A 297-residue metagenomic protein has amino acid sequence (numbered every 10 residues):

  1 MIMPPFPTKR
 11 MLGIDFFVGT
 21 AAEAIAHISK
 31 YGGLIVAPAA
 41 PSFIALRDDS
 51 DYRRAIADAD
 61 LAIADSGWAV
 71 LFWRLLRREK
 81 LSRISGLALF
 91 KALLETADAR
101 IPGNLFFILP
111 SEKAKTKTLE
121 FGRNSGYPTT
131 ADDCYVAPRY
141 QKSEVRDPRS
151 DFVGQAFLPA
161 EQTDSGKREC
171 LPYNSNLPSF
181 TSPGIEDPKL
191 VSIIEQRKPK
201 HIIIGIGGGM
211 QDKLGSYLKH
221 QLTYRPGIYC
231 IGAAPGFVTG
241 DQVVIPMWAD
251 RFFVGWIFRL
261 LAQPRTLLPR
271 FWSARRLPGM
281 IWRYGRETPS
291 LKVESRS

Functional and structural regions predicted by a protein language model:
M1, A99-R100, R123, P128-T129 (+5 more regions): Intrinsic disorder/low-complexity segments
M1-K91: N-terminal nucleotide/polyanion-binding subdomain common to many enzyme families
G32, I101-P102, T223-G227: A short helix->loop->beta-strand "cap" motif at the edges of active sites that frequently abuts
A40-F43, W68, I206-Q211, A234-P235: Short glycine-rich anion-binding loops that position phosphate/pyrophosphate groups of nucleotides and phosphorylated
W68-L71, V244-E294: A transmembrane-helix-recognition feature enriched in membrane-embedded lipid enzymes and envelope glyco-/phospholipid
A97-S125, W272-E287: An alpha-beta-alpha
V136-Y140, Y224-A262: Short, flexible loop segments at boundaries between secondary-structure elements
I194, K198-G208: Proline-aspartate-enriched helix->loop->beta-strand connector
